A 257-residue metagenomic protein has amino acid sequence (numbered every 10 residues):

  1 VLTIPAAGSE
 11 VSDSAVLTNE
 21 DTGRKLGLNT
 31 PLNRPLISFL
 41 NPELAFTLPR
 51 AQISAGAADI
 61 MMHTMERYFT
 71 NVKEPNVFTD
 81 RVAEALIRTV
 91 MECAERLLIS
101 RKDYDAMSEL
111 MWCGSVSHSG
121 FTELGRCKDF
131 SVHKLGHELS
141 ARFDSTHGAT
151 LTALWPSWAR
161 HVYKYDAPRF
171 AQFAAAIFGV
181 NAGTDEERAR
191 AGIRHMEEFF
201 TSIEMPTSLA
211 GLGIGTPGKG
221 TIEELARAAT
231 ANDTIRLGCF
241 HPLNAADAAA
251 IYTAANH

Functional and structural regions predicted by a protein language model:
V1-S14: Proline/glycine-rich low-complexity loops and linkers
V11-C127, F240: Carboxylate- and glycine-rich phosphate/diphosphate-binding segment that chelates Mg2+/Mn2+
E66, S115-V116, S140, A159-R160 (+2 more regions): Amphipathic alpha-helical core segments of compact helical bundles
N71-H195: Active-site segments that bind and position negatively charged phosphate/pyrophosphate groups
F170, N181-H257: C-terminal charged capping/lid subdomain of soluble metabolic enzymes
